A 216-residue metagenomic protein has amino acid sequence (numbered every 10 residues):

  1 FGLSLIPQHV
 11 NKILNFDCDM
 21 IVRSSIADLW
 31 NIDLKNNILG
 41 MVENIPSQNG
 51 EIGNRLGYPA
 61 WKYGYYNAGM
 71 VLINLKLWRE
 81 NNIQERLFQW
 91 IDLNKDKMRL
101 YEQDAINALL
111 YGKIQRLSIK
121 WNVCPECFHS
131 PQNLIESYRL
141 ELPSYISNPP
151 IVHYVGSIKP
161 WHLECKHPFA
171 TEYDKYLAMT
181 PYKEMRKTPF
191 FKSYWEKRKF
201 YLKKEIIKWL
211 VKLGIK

Functional and structural regions predicted by a protein language model:
F1-N49, Y63, V71-I73, R79: GT-A fold catalytic core of metal-dependent nucleotide-sugar glycosyltransferases, centered on the diacidic
D28-N31, N54-G57, R86, H167: Short, glycine/charged-enriched secondary-structure capping and boundary segments
K35, G64-Y66, Y101, L110: Short gly/pro-enriched beta-turn/loop segments at secondary-structure junctions
L39, A68, V155: Short glycine-rich loop/turn motifs that provide flexible caps or phosphate-binding loops at active sites
Q48-G53, E126-C127: Short, charged, surface-exposed secondary-structure boundary motifs
R55-W61, S137-E141: Short, P/G- and charge-enriched loop/turn segments at secondary-structure junctions
Y65-A68, S147: Short, solvent-exposed loop/turn segments at the edges of secondary structure
I73-K216: A glycosyltransferase accessory/donor-loop signature
